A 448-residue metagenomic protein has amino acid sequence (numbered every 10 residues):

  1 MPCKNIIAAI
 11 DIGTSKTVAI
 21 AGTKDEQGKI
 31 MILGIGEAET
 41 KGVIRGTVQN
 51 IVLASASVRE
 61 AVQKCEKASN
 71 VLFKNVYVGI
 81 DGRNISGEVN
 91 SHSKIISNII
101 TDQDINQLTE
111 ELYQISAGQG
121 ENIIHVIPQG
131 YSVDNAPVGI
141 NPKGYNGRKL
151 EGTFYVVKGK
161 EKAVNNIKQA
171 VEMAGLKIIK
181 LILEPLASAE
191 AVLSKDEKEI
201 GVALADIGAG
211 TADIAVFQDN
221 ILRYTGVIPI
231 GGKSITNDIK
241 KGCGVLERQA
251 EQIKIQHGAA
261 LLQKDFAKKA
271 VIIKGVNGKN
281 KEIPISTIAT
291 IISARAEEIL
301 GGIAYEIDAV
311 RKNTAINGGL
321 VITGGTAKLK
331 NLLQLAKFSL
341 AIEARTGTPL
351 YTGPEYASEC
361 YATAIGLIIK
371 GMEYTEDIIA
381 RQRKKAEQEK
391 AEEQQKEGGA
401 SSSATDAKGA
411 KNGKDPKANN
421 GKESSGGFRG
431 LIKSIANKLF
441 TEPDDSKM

Functional and structural regions predicted by a protein language model:
M1-K16, I20-V202, L246-R248, Q252-V271 (+3 more regions): Nucleotide/phosphate-binding catalytic cleft detector across ATP-hydrolyzing and phosphate-transferring enzymes
A9-I10, A19, V78, V171 (+5 more regions): Residue-level signature of catalytic and energy-coupling elements of molecular machines, predominantly ATP/GTP-dependent
I10-K16, I80-D81, L204-T211, F217-N220 (+2 more regions): A short acidic Gly-Thr/Ser loop motif
V71-D81, V310-G325: Short glycine-rich phosphate-binding loop at a beta-alpha junction
P142-Y145, K195-Q218, Y224: Phosphate-binding/catalytic loop of phosphoryl-transfer enzymes
G159, A259-L261, A315-K337: Glycine-rich phosphate-binding loops at beta-strand->alpha-helix junctions
P229-L246: A conserved active-site cap/scaffold subdomain adjacent to cofactor or substrate pockets
R345, P349-Q394: Glycine-rich phosphate-binding/hydrolytic loop that grips phosphoryl groups
